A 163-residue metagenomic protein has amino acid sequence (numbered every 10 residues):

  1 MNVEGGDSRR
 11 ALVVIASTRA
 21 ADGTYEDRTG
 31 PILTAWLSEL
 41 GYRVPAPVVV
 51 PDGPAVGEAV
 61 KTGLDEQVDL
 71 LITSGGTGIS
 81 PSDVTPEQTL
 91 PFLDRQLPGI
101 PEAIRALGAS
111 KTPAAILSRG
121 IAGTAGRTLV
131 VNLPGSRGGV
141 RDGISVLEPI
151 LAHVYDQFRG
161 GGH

Functional and structural regions predicted by a protein language model:
M1-H163: Non-catalytic beta/alpha edge segments that cap or flank active sites
